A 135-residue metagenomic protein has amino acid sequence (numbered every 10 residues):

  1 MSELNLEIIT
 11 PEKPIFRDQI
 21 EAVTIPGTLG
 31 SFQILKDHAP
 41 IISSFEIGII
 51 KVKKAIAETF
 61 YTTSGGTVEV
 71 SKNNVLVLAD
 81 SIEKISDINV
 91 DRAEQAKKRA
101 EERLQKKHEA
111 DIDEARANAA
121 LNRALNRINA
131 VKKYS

Functional and structural regions predicted by a protein language model:
M1-N5, K133: N-terminal export/targeting signal detector
E7-R99: Compact, glycine-rich, soluble single-domain proteins
I85-S135: Acidic/glycine-rich phosphate/pyrophosphate-binding loops and surrounding catalytic core that coordinate Mg2+
